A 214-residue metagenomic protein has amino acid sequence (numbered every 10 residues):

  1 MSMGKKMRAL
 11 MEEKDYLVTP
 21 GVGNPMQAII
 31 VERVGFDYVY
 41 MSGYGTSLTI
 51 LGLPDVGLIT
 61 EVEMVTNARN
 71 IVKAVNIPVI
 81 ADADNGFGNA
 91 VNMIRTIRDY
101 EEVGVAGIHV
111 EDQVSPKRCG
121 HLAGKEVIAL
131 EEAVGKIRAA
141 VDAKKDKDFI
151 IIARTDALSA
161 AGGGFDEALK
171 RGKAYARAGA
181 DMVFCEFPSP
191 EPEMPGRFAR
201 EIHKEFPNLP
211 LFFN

Functional and structural regions predicted by a protein language model:
S2-F213: Alpha/beta enzyme core
